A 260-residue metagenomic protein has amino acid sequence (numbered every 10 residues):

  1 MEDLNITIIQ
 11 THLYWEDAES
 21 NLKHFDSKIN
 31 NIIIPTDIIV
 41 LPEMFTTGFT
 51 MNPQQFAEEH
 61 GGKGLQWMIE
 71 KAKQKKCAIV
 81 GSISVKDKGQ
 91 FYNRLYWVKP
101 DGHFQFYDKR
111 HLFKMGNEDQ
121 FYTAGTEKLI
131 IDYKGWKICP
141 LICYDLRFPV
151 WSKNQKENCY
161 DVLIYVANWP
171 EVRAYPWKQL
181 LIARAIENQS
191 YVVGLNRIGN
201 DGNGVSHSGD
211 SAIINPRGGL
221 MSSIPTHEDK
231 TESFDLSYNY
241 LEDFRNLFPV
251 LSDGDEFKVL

Functional and structural regions predicted by a protein language model:
D3-L13, D17, R94, D108 (+2 more regions): Active-site-proximal beta-strand elements of phosphoester/diester hydrolases
I9, Y107, I131, L195 (+2 more regions): Hydrophobic residues at beta-strand termini and immediately following loops that shape nucleotide-binding pockets
H12-W15, T47-G48, Y240: Feature marks short, surface-exposed loop/turn motifs that line or immediately flank catalytic pockets and channel
A18-E19, S27-P100, Q105-F106, P170-R184: Cys-nucleophile CN-hydrolase/nitrilase-fold catalytic domain and related Cys-dependent amidase chemistry that acts on
S20-I29, R147-K153: Short, acidic/polar
K63-V80, R147-T231: CN hydrolase (nitrilase-like) catalytic-core segments centered on the catalytic cysteine and neighboring Lys/Glu
K86-N158, V172-Q179, S237, D243-V250 (+1 more regions): Active-site catalytic loop in hydrolytic enzyme cores
